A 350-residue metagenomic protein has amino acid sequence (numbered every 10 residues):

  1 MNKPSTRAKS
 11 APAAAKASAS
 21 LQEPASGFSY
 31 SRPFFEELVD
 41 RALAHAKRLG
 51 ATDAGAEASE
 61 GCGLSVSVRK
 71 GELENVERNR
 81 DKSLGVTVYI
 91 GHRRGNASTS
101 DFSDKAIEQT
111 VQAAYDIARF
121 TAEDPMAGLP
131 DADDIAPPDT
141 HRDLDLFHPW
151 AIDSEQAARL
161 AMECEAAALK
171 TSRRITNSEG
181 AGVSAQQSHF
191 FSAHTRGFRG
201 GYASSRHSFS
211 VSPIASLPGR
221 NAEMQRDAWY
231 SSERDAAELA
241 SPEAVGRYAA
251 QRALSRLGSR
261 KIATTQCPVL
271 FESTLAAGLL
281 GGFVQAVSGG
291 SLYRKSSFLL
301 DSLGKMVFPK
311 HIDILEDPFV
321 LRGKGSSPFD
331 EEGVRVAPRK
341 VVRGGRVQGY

Functional and structural regions predicted by a protein language model:
M1-A337, R343-R346: Active-site bordering "gate/hinge" segments that shape substrate access to catalytic or cofactor-binding pockets
